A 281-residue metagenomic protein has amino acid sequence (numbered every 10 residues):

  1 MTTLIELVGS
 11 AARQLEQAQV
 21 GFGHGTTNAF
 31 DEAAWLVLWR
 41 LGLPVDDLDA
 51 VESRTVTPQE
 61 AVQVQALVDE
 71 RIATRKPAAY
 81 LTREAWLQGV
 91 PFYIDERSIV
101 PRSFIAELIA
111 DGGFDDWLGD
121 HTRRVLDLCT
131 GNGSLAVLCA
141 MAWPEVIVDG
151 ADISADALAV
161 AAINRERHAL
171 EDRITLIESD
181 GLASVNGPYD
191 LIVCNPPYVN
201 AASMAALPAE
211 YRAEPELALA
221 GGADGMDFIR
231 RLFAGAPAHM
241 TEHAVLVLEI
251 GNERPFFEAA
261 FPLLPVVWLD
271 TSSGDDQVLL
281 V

Functional and structural regions predicted by a protein language model:
T2-L87: N-terminal auxiliary segments of SAM/dcSAM-dependent transferases
V8, A33-A34, V64, A136 (+3 more regions): A general structural signal for well-ordered alpha-helical segments in protein cores
A18-F22, G112-D120, A169: Alpha-helix termini
A29, S98, G225: Short, conserved glycine- and acidic-residue-centered signature motifs in active-site or ligand-binding loops
L36, R75, I105, L135 (+3 more regions): Residue-level signal for inorganic ion chemistry
V51-P58, V62-E145, A151-V160, S272: SAM-dependent Rossmann-like transferase core, predominantly class I methyltransferases with a strong bias toward
L108-G113, E145-I147, A151-V281: S-adenosylmethionine
